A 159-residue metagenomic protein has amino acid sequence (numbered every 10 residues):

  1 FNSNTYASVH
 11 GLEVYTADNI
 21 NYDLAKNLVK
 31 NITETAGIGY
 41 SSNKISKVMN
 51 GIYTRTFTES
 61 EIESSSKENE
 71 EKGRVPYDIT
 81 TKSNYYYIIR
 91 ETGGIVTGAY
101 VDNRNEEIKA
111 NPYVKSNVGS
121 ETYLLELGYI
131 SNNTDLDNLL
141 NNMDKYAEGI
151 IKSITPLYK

Functional and structural regions predicted by a protein language model:
F1-K159: Active-site-proximal helix/loop segments of hydrolytic enzymes
